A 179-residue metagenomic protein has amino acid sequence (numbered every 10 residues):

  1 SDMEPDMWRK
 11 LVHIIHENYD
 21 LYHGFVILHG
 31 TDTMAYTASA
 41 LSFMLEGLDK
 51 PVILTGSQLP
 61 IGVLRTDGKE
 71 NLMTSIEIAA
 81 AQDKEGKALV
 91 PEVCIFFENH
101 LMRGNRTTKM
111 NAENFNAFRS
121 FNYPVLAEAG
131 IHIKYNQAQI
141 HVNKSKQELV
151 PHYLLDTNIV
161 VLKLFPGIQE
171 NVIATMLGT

Functional and structural regions predicted by a protein language model:
S1-E17: ATP/NTP phosphate-donor binding region
I14, A38-F43, E170-I173: Short, charged beta->alpha transition segments
I15-N18, M44, A79-Q82, M176: Hydrophobic helix-cap positions at the C-terminus of alpha-helices in RecA-like/P-loop ATPase nucleotide-binding cores
H23-G24: Structural motif
I27-K50: Short Gly/Thr/Asp-enriched flexible loops that form oxyanion-binding sites at enzyme active sites
K50-P51, T179: Loop/turn elements at helix/coil->beta-strand transitions in domains of secreted/extracellular proteins
L54-H132: Internal gly/pro-rich beta-alpha loop/helix module that stabilizes soluble enzyme cofactors or their anionic handles
R103-T179: Accessory alpha-helical/coil subdomains and C-terminal extensions that flank or cap enzyme catalytic cores
